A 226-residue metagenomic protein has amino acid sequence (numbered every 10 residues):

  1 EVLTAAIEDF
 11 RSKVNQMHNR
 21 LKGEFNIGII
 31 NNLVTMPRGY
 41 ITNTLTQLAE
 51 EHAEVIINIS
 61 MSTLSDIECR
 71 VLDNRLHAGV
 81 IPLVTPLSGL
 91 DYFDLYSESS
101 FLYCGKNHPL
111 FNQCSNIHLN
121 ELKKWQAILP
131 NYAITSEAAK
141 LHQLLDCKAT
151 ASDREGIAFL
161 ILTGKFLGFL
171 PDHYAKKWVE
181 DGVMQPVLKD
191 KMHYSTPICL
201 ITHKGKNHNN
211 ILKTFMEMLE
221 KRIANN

Functional and structural regions predicted by a protein language model:
E1-K22: Alpha-helical "hinge/linker" immediately C-terminal to small N-terminal DNA-binding modules
R20-E51: N-terminal winged-helix
E24-I30, G79, I128, G168 (+1 more regions): Short, well-ordered beta-strand segments
E24-N26, H52-N58, P197: Residues at or immediately flanking beta-strands
Q47, S65-S100: Short beta-strand-centered segments that line the small-molecule binding cleft or hinge of alpha/beta clamshell
V71-L72, L160-G164, L200: Hydrophobic residues within well-ordered alpha-helices
Y92-K165, L170, A175-H193, E220-N226: C-terminal regulatory
K189-N226: A late-sequence structural motif
